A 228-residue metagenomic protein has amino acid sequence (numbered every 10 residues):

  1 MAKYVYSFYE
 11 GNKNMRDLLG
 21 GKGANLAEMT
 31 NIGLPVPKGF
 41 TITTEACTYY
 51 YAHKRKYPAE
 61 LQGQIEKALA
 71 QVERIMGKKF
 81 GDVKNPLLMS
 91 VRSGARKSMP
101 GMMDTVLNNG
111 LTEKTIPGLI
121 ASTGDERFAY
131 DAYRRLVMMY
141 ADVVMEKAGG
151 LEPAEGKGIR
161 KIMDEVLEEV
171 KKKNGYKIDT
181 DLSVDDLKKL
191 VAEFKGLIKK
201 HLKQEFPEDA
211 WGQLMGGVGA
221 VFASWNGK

Functional and structural regions predicted by a protein language model:
M1-K228: Nucleotide/phosphate-binding sheet-loop regions of phosphoryl- and nucleotidyl-transfer enzymes
